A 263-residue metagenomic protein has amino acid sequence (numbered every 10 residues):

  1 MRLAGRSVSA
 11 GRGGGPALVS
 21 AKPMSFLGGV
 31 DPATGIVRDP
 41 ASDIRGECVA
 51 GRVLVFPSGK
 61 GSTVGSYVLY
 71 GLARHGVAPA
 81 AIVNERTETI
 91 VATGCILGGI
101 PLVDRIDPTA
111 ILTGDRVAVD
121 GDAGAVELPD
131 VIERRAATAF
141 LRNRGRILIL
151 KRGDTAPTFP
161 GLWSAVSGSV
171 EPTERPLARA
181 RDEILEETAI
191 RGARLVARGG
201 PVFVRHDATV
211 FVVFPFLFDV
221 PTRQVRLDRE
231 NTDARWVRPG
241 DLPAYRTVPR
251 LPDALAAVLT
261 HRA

Functional and structural regions predicted by a protein language model:
R2-G11, L18-E127: Feature captures the catalytic cores and cofactor-binding loops of soluble hydro-lyases/lyases that act on carboxylate
V77, A189-I190, T247: Helix N-cap/coil-helix junction residues
D115, R135-A137, G145, F214 (+1 more regions): Change "...and in nucleic-acid phosphodiester-cleaving endonucleases..." to "...and in nucleic-acid processing enzymes
D130-L148, V166: Conserved N-terminal beta-strand and adjoining loop/helix that marks the start of the Nudix/MutT-like hydrolase domain
N143-G145, P201-V225, R235, A257-V258: Active-site-adjacent beta-strand/loop module that shapes the phosphate/pyrophosphate-binding cleft
R146-I190: Conserved Nudix-box catalytic region and its N-terminal flanking loop in Nudix hydrolases and closely related
I190-G200: A short coil-to-beta-strand element that immediately follows conserved catalytic motifs
L217, R226-V258: NUDIX/MutT-family hydrolases
